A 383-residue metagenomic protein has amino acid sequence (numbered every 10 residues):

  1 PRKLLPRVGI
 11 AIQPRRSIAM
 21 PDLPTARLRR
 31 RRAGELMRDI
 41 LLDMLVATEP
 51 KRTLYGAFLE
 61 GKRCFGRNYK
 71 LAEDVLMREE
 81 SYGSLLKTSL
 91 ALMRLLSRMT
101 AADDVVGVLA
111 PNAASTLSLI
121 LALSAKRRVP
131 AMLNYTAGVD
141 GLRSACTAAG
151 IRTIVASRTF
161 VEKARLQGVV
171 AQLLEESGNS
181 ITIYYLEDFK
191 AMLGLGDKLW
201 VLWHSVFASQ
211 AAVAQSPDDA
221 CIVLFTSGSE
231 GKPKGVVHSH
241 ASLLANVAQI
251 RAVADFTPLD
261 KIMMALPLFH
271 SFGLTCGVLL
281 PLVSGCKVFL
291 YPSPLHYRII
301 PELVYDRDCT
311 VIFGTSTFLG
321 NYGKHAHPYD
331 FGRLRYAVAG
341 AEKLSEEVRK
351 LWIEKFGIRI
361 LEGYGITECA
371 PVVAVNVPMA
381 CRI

Functional and structural regions predicted by a protein language model:
P1-L59: Non-catalytic C-terminal accessory region of glycerolipid acyltransferases and related lyso-lipid remodeling enzymes
G56-S81, C221-V223: AMP-dependent adenylate-forming
G66-R67, I183-F225, K232, A252-K261: Conserved pre-ATP/AMP-binding loop-to-beta segment of ANL
E79, M93-A137, A265-P267: Conserved AMP-binding/adenylate-forming
E79-G83, V213, C221-A245: Conserved AMP-binding A3 loop
R98, A125-K198: Structural core segment of the AMP-binding/adenylate-forming
L186, K198-L202, C309-G314, G323-I383: Gly/Ser/Thr-rich phosphate-binding loop
L244-K261, F269-T310, H325: Conserved AMP-binding/adenylation subdomain of ANL enzymes
